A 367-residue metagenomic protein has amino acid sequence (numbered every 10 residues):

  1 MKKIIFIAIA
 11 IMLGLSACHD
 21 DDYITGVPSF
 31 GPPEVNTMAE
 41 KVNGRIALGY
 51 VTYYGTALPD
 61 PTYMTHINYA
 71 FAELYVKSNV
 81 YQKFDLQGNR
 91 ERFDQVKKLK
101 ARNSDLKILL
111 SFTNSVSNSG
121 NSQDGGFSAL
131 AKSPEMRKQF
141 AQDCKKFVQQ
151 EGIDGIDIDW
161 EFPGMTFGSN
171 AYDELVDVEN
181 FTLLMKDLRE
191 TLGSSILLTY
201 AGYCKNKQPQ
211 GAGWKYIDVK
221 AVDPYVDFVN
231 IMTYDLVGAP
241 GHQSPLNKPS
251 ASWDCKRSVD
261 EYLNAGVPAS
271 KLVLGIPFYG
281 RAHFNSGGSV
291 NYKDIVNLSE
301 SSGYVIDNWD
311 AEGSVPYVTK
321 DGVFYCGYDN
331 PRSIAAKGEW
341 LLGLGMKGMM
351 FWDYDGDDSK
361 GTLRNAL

Functional and structural regions predicted by a protein language model:
K2-A8: Sec-dependent signal peptide recognition, specifically the positively charged N-region followed immediately by
G14-A17: C-terminal motif of bacterial Sec signal peptides marking the signal peptidase cleavage site
H19-D22: Bacterial signal peptide processing site
G26-V148, N247-K248, S252: Glycan-recognition patch characteristic of GH18 chitinases/ENGases and related GlcNAc/peptidoglycan-binding proteins
P32-P33, N118-G125, K271-W340, K360-L367: Glycan-binding loop/region signatures in secreted carbohydrate-active enzymes
V51, F71, L110-N114, W160-F162 (+4 more regions): A cross-domain feature marking catalytic cores of carbohydrate-active enzymes and several ubiquitous metabolic/repair
I67, L110, I158, L188 (+4 more regions): Conserved, mostly hydrophobic/aromatic
V76-E91, P163-S302: Substrate-binding surface in catalytic domains of secreted glycosidases
